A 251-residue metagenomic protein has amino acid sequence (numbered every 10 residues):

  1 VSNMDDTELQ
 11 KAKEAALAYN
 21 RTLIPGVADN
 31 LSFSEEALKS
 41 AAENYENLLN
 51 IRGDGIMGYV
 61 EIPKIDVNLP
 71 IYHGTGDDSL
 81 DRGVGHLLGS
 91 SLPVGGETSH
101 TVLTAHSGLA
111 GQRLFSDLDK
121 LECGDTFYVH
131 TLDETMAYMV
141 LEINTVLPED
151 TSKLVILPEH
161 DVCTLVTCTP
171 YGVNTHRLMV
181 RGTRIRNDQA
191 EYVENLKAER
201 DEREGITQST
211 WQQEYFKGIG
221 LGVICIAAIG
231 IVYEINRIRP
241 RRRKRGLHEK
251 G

Functional and structural regions predicted by a protein language model:
V1-Q213, E234-P240: Solvent-exposed, non-transmembrane regions of membrane-associated and secreted proteins
Q212-V223: N-terminal membrane-entry
A227-G251: Juxtamembrane interface at the cytosolic side of transmembrane helices
